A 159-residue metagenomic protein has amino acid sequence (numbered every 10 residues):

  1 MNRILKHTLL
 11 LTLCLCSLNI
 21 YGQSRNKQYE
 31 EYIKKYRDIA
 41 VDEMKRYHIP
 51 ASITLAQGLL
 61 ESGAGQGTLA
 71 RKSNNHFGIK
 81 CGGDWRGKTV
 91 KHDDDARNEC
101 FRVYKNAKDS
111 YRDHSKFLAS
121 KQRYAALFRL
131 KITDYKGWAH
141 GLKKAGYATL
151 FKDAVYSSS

Functional and structural regions predicted by a protein language model:
M1-L9: Bacterial N-terminal signal peptides that target proteins for export
N2, I20-S159: Catalytic cores of secreted/periplasmic lytic hydrolases that degrade extracellular macromolecules
